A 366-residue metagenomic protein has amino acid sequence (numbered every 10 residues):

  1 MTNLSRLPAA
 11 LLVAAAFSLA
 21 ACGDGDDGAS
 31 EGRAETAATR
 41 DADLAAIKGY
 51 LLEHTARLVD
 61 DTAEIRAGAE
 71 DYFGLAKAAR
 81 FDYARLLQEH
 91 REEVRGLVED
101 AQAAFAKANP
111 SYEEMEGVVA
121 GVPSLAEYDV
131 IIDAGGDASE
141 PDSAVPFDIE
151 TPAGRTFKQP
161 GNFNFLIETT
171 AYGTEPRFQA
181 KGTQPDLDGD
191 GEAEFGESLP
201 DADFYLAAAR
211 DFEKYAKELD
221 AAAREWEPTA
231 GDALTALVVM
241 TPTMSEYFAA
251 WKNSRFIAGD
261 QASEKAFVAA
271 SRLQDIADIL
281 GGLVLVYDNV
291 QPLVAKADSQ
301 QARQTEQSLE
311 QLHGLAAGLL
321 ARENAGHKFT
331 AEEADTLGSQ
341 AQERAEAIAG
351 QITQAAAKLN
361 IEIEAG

Functional and structural regions predicted by a protein language model:
M1-A20: Sec-dependent bacterial lipoprotein signal peptides
A20-A21, Q311: A general secondary-structure boundary signal
C22-D27: Bacterial signal peptide processing site
G32-G366: Mature extracytoplasmic or organellar-lumen-exposed domains after removal of signal/transit peptides
